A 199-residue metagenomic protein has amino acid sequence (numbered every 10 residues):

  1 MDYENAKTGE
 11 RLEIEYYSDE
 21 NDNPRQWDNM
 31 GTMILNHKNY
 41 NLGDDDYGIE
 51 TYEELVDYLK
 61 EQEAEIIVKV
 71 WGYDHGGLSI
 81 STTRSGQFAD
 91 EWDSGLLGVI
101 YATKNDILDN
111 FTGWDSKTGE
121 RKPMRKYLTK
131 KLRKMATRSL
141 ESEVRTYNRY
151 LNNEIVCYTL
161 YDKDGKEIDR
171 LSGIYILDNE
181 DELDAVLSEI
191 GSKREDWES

Functional and structural regions predicted by a protein language model:
M1-S199: Acidic interaction surfaces
